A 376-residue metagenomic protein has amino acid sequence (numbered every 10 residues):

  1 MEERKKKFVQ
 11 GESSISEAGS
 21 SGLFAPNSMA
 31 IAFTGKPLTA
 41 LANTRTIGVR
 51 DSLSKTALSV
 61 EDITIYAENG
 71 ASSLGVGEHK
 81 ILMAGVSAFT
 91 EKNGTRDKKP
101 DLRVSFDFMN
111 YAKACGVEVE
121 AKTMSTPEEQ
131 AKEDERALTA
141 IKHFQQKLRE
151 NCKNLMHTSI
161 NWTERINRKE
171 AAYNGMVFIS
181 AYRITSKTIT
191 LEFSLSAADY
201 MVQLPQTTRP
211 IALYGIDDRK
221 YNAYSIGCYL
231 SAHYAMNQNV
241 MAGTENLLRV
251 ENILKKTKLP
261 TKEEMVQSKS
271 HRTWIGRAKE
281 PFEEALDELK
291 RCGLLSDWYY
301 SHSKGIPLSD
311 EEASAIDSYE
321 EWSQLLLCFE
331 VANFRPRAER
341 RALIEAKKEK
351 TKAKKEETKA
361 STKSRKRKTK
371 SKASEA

Functional and structural regions predicted by a protein language model:
M1-A376: Charged, alpha-helix-forming regions
